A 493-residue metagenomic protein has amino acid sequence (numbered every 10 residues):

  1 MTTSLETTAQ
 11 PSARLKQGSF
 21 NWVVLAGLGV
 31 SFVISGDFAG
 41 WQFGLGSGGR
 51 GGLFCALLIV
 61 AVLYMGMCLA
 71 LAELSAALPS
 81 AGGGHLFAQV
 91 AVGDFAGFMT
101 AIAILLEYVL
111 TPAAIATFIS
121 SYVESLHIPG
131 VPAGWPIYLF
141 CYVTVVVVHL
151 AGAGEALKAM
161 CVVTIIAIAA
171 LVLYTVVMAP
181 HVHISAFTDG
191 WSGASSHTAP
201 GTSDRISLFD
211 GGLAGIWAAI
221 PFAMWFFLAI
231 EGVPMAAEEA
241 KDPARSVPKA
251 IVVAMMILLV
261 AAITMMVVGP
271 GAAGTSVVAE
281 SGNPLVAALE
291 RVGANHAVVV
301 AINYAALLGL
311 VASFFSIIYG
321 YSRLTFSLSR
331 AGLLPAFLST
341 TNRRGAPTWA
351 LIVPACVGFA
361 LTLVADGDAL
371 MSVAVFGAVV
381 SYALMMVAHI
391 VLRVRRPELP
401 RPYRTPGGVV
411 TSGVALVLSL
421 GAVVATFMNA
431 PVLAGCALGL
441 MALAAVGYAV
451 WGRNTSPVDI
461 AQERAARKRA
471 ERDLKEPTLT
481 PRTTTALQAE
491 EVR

Functional and structural regions predicted by a protein language model:
M1-F43, S47-G52, Y64-L69, S80-A81 (+2 more regions): Membrane-interface "cap" regions at the ends of multi-pass membrane proteins
L15, F337-T348, Y382-L433, A461: C-terminal membrane-solvent junction of multi-pass transporters and transport-like membrane proteins
Q17, V30, F38-G130, G134-I137 (+4 more regions): Extracellular loop-to-transmembrane helix junctions
F20-A39, I59, H197-G269, H296-I317: Hydrophobic, membrane-embedded alpha-helices of multi-pass small-molecule transporters
S80, A103-F118, F227-A240, A297-P335 (+1 more regions): Membrane-helix boundary/coupling elements in multi-pass transport proteins
L86-F87, G93, E124-P129, A194-S207 (+3 more regions): TM-loop-TM module centered on a large, flexible mid-protein loop between adjacent transmembrane helices in multi-pass
G134-S195, I251-M256, A374-L384, T411-V414 (+1 more regions): Membrane-interface loop-to-helix entry segments
S372-V373, G377-A378, G407-R493: A generic transmembrane alpha-helix motif of multi-pass inner-membrane proteins
